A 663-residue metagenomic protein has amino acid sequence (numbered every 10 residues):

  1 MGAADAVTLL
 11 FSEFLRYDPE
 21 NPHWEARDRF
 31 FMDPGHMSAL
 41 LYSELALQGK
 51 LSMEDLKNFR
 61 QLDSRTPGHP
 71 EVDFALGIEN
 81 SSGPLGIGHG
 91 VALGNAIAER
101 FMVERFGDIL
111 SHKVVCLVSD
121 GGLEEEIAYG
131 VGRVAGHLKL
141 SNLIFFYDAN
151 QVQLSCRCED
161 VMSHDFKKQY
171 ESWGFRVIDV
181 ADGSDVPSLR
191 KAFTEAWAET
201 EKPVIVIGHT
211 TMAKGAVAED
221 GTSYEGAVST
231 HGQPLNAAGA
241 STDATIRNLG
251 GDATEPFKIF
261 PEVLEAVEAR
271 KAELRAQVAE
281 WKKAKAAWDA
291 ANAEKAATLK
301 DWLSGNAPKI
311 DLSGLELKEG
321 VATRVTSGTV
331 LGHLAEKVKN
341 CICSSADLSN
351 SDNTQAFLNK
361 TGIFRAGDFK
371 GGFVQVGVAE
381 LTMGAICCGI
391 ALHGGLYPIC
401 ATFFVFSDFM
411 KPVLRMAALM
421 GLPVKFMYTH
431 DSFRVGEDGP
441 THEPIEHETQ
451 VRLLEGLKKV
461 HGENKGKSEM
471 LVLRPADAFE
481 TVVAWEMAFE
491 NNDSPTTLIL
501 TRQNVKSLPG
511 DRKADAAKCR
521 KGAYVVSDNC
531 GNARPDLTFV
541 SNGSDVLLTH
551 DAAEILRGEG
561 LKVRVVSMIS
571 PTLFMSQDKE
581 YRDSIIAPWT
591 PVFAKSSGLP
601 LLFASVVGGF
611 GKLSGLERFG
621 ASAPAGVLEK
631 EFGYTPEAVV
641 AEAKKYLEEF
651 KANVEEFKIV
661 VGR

Functional and structural regions predicted by a protein language model:
M1-A4, F30-H36, R60-Q61, P70-V91 (+9 more regions): Active-site nucleophile and cofactor-binding loops and adjacent substrate-binding regions of central metabolic enzymes
G2-H137, Q355-A356, I390, G510: Cofactor-binding active-site loop characterized by glycine-rich and histidine/acidic residues
D18-P19, E99-S111, V115, L392-F409 (+3 more regions): Glycine-rich phosphate/pyrophosphate-binding loops and their adjacent beta-strand/loop elements at enzyme active sites
E25-R27, A75-S82, K113-C116, Q151 (+8 more regions): Glycine- and acidic
K50-G77, E171, R176, C341-G372 (+1 more regions): Anionic-ligand anchoring segments at beta-strand to alpha-helix junctions in alpha/beta enzyme folds, i.e., glycine
Q61-D73, I87, V91, I97 (+8 more regions): Thiamine diphosphate
D243-E280: Non-catalytic, alpha-helical, charged scaffold/linker segments that couple or flank catalytic or architectural cores
K283-D408, P412-L422, N492-S494, N504 (+4 more regions): Non-catalytic terminal/interface segments that mediate subunit docking, oligomerization, and allosteric communication
